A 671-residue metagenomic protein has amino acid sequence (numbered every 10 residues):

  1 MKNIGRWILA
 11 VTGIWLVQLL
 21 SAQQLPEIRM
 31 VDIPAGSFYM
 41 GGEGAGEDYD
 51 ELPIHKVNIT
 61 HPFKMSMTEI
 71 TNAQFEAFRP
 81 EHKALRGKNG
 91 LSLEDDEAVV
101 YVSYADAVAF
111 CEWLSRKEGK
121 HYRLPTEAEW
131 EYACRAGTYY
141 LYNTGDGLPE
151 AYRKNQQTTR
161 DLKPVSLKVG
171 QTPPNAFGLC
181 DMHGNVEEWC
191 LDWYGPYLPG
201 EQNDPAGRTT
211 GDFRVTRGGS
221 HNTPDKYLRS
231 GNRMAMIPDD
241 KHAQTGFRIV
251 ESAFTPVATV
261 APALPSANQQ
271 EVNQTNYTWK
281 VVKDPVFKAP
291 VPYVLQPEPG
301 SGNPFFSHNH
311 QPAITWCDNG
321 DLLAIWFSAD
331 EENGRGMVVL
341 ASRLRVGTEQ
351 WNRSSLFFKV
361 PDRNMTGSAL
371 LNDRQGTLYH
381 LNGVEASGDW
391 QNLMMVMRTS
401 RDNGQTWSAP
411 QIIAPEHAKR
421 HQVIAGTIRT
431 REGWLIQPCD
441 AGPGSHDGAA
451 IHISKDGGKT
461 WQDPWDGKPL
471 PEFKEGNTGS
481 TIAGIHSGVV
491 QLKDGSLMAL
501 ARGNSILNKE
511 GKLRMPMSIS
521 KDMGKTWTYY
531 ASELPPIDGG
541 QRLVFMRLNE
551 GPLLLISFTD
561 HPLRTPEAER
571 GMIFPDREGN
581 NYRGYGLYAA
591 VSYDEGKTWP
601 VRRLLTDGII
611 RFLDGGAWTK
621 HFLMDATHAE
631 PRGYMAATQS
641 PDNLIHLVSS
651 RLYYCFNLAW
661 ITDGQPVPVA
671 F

Functional and structural regions predicted by a protein language model:
M1-L9: Bacterial N-terminal signal peptides that target proteins for export
L9-Q18: Bacterial N-terminal signal peptides
Q24, L167, P173-N175, R208-A267: Disulfide-stabilized, aromatic/cysteine-rich ligand-recognition loop
Q24-R86, A105, G184: A short glycine-rich, aromatic-capped structural motif
P26-R29, P34, P53-H55, I59-H61 (+22 more regions): Residues that flank catalytic or metal-binding motifs in active/ligand-binding sites
I33, Y39, E43-E47, L85 (+2 more regions): Functional-site microenvironments in short loops/helix caps that host divalent-cation chemistry
G44-I54, A176, R233-P238, G300-S301 (+3 more regions): Short, P/G- and charge-enriched loop/turn segments at secondary-structure junctions
A258-F671: Asp-box/BNR beta-propeller blade signature and adjacent active/binding-site loops in extracellular glycan-interacting
